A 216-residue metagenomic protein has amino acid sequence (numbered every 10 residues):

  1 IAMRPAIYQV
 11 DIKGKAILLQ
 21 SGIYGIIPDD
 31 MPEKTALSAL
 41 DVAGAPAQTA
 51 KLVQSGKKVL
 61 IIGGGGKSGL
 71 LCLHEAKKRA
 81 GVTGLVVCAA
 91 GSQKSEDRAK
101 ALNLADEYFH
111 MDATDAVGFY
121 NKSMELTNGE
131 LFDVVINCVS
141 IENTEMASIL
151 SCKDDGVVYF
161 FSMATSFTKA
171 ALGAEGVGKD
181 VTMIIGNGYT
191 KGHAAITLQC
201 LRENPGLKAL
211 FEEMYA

Functional and structural regions predicted by a protein language model:
I1-G56: NAD(P)H dinucleotide-binding glycine-rich loop of Rossmann-like/cofactor-binding domains, especially the beta1-alpha1
A43, G65-L70, H74: Glycine-rich NAD(P) Rossmann-fold beta1-alpha1 loop
T49-S55, T127-G129, L150-S151: Glycine-rich helix-loop-beta junction characteristic of Rossmann-like nucleotide cofactor-binding loops
K58, T83-V87, V157: Residues at the starts of beta-strands that form the adenosine-phosphate
V59-G65: Conserved N-terminal Rossmann-fold NAD(P)-binding element of oxidoreductases
K77-N143: Adenosine-nucleotide cofactor-binding segment
G129, L198-A216: C-terminal capping/lid region of NAD(P)-dependent oxidoreductase domains
V139-N204: Glycine-rich phosphate-binding loop and adjacent beta-alpha segment of Rossmann(oid) nucleotide-cofactor-binding
